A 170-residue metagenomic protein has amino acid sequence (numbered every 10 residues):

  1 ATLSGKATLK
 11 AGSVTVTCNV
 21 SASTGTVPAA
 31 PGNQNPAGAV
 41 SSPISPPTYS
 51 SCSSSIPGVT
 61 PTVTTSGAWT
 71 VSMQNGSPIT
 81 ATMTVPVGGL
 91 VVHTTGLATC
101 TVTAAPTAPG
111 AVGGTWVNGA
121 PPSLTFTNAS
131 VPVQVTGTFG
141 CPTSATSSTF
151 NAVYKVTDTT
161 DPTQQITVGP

Functional and structural regions predicted by a protein language model:
A1-T48, P132-P170: N-terminal segment immediately downstream of the Sec signal-peptide cleavage site in secreted/extracellular proteins
G5-L9, A81, G89-L90, L124 (+1 more regions): Short polybasic amphipathic segments
V16-A120: Predominantly extracellular/secreted and cell-surface proteins with exposed, flexible low-complexity segments
T94-N128, S144-Y154, T159-Q165: Elongated scaffolding segments in large macromolecular assemblies, built predominantly from amphipathic alpha-helices
